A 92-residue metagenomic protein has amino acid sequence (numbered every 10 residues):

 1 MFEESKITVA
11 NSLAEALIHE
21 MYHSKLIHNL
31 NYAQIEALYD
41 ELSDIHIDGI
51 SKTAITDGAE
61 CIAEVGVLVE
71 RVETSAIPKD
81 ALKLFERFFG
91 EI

Functional and structural regions predicted by a protein language model:
M1-I92: Active-site-flanking segments in enzyme catalytic domains
